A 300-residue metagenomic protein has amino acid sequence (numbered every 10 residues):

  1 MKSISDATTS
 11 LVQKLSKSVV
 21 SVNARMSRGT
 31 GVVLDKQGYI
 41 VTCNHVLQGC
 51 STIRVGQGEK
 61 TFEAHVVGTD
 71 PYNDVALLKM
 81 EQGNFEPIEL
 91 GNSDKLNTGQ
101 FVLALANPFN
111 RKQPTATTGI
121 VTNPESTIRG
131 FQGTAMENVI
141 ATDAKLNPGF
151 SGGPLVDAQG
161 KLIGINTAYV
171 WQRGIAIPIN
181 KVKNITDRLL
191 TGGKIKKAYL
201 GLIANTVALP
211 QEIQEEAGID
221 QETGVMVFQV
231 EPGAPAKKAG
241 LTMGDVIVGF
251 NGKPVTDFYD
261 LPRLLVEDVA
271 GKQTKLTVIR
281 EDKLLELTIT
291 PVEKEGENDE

Functional and structural regions predicted by a protein language model:
S3-L11, S18-Q37, C43, K60-E63 (+3 more regions): A conserved glycine-rich beta-strand in the N-terminal activation segment of trypsin-fold
A7, T52, I88-N92, T98-A135 (+2 more regions): Flexible, gly/ser-rich surface segments that form the specificity/activation loops bordering the active-site cleft
S10, D157, D187-E300: C-terminal recognition in membrane/secretory proteostasis and scaffolding
L15-S16, M26-R28, D35-V75, M80-N84: Catalytic-histidine neighborhood of serine endopeptidases, predominantly the chymotrypsin-like S1/PA family
S16-S18, E81-P87, T115-W171, I179-K181 (+2 more regions): Active-site region of chymotrypsin-like
K17-V22, G31, G38, T42 (+16 more regions): Terminal peptide-recognition signature
V22, S51-G58, A104-A106, Q273-V278: Short conserved beta-strand and strand-loop elements enriched in small hydrophobics with frequent Asp/Gly
S27, K36, S51, T69-N73 (+3 more regions): Short, conserved beta-turn/loop elements at beta-strand boundaries and strand-helix junctions
